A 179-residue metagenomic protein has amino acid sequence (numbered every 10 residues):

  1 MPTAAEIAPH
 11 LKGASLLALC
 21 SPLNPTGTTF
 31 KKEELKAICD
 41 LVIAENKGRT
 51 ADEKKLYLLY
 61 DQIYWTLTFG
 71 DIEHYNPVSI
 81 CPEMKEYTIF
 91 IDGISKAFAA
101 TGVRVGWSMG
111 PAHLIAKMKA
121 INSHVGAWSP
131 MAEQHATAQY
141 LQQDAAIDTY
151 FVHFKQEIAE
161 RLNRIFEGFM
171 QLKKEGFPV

Functional and structural regions predicted by a protein language model:
M1, S21, S79, G93 (+1 more regions): Active-site donor-binding loop signature of nucleotide-sugar glycosyltransferases
M1-E73: Active-site phosphate-binding strand-loop segment of PLP-dependent enzymes
A8, I80-P82, G126, P178-V179: Short secondary-structure boundary/capping segments
K54-K55, K85-T88: Short acidic capping loops at alpha-helix termini that bridge into adjacent secondary structure
G70, I80, A120-I121: Residue-level signal for well-ordered alpha-helical positions
S79-E83, M170-Q171: Short, conserved catalytic or adaptor-binding loops enriched in Gly and charged residues
Y87-V179: PLP-dependent aminotransferase class I/II
